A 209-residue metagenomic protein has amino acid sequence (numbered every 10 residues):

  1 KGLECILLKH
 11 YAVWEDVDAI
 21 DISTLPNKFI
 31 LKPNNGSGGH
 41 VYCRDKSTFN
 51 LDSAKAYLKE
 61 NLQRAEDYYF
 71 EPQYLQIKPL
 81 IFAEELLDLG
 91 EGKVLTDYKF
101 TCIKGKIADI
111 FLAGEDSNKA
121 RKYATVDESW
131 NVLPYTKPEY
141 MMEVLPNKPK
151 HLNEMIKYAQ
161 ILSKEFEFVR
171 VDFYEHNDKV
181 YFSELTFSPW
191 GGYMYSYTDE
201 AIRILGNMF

Functional and structural regions predicted by a protein language model:
K1-K46, E60-F70: A conserved helix-loop-beta module that forms one wall/lid of the active-site cleft in ATP-utilizing catalytic domains
W14, N35, E85-L87, C102-K104 (+1 more regions): Short, flexible loop/turn elements at secondary-structure junctions
Y42-C43, K119-V126, G192-S196: A short, polar/proline- and glycine-enriched secondary-structure boundary/capping micro-motif
K46, C102-K106, H176-D178: Short acidic-glycine loop/turn motifs at beta-strand connectors
D52-E139: Phosphate-binding site of ATP-dependent enzymes
L75-I81, A124-V180: A long amphipathic alpha-helix within ATP-dependent nucleotide-binding catalytic cores
K157, E175-F209: C-terminal active-site "lid" helix and adjoining low-complexity regulatory extension at the edge of ATP-using catalytic
